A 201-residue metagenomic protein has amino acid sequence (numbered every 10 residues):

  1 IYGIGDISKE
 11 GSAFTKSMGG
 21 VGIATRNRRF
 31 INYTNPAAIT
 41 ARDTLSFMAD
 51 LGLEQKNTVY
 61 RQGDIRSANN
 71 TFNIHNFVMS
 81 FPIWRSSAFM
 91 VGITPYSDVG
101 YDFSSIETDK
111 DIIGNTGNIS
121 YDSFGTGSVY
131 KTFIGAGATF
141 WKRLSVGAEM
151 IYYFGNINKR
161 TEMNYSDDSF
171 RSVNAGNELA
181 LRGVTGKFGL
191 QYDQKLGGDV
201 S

Functional and structural regions predicted by a protein language model:
I1-S201: Subset of outer-membrane beta-barrel
